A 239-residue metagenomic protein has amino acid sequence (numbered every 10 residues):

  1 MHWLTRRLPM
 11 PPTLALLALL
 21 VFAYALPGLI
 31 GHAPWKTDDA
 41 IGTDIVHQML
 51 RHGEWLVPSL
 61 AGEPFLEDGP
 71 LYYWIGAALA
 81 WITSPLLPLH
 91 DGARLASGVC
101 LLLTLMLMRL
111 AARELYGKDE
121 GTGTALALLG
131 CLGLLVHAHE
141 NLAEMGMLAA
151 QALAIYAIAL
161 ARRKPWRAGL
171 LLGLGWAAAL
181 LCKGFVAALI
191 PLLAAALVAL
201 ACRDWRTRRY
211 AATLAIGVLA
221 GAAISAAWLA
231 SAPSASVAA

Functional and structural regions predicted by a protein language model:
H2-A239: Membrane-integral, polyisoprenol-dependent glycosyltransferases of the GT-C/oligosaccharyltransferase superfamily
